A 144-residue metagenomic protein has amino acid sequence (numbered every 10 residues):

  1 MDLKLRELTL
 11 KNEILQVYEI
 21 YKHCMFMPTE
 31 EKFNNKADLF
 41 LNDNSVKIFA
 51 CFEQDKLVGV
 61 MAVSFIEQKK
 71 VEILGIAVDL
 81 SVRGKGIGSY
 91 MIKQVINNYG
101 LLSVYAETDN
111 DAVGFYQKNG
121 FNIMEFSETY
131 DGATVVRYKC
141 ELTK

Functional and structural regions predicted by a protein language model:
M1-K32, F52: Short amphipathic alpha-helix that is part of the acyltransferase structural core
C24-Q54, V60-A62: Active-site rim helix/loop that mediates acceptor-substrate recognition in acyltransferases
A50, K56-F65, K70-A77: Conserved beta-strand in the GNAT
V78, G84-N97: Conserved acetyl-CoA-binding loop-helix of GNAT-fold acetyltransferases
N97-N110: Conserved GNAT acetyl-CoA-binding A-motif
Y105-E107, N122-K139: Conserved catalytic-core motifs of GNAT/GCN5-like acyltransferases
Y116-Q117, F121: Conserved active-site tyrosine of GNAT-family acetyltransferases
